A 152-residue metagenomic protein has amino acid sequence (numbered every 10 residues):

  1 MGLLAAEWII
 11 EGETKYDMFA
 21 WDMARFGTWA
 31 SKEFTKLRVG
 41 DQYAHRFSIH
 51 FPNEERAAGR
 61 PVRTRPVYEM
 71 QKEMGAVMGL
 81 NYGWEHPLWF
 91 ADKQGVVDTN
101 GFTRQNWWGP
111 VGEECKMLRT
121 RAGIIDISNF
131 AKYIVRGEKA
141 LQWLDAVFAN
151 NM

Functional and structural regions predicted by a protein language model:
M1-F19: Internal hydrophobic alpha-helix adjacent to the cofactor/substrate pocket in enzyme cavities
Y16-M152: Glycine/proline-enriched, intrinsically flexible loops and inter-domain linkers
